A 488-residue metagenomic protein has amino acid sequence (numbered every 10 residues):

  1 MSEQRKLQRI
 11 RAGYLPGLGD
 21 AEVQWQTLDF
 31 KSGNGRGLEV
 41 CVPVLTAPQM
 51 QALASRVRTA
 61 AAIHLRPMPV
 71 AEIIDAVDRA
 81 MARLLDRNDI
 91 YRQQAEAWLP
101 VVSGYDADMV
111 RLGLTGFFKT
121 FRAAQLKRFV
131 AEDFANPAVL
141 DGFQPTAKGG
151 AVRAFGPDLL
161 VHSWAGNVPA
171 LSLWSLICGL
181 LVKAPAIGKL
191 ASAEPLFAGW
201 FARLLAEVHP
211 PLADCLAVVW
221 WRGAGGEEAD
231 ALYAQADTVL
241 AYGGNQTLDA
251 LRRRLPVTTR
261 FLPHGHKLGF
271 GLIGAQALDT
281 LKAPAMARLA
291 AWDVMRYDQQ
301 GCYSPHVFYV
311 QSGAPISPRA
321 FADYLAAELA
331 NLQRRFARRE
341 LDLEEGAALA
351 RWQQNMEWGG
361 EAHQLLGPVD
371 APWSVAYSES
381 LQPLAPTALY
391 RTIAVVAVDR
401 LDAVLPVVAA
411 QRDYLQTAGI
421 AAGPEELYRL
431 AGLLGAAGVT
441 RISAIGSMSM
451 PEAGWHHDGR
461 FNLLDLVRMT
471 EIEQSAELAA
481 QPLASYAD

Functional and structural regions predicted by a protein language model:
M1-F155: N-terminal Rossmann-like NAD(P)+-binding subdomain of aldehyde/semialdehyde dehydrogenases
K127-V208: Conserved small-residue-rich beta-alpha loop and adjacent elements that most often cradle the phosphate/pyrophosphate
A131, G142-V161, W221-D230, W373-S374 (+1 more regions): Donor nucleotide-activated moiety binding/catalytic core segment of transferases that use nucleotide-activated donors
H162-G166, K189-S192, V219-R222, A241-G244 (+4 more regions): Short His-Asn-centered micro-motif
S172, T247-D249, E426-Y428: Short, well-ordered alpha-helical microsegments
H209-A314, W455-D488: Conserved NAD(P)+-binding/catalytic subdomain of aldehyde/semialdehyde dehydrogenases
Y297-P305, Y309-Q416, Y428-R429, L434-G435 (+1 more regions): NAD(P)-dependent aldehyde/semialdehyde dehydrogenase
